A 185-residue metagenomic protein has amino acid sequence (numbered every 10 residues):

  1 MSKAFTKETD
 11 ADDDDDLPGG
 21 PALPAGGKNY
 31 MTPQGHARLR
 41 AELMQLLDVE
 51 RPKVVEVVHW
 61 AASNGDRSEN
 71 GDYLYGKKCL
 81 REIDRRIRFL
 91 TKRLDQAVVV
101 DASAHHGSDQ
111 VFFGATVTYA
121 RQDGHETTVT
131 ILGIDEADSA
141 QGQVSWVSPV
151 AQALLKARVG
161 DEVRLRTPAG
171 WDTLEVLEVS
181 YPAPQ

Functional and structural regions predicted by a protein language model:
M1-R88, A183-Q185: Helix-rich terminal scaffold detector
V58-H59, T91-Q96, S148-P149, Q185: Juxtamembrane/interface motifs at transmembrane-helix termini
A62-G65, L94, L154: Hydrophobic residues in alpha-helical segments
L74-R81, R88-K92, D123-E126, E136-S139 (+1 more regions): A broad, low-specificity signal for short, low-complexity segments enriched in glycine/proline and polar/charged
D84-H105: Structured, basic alpha/beta domains of bacterial-type, RNA-associated proteins
R93-D95, W171-E178, P184-Q185: Short, conserved aromatic-histidine micro-motifs
V100-L174, S180: Non-DNA-binding regulatory cores of transcription-related proteins, predominantly C-terminal effector-binding
